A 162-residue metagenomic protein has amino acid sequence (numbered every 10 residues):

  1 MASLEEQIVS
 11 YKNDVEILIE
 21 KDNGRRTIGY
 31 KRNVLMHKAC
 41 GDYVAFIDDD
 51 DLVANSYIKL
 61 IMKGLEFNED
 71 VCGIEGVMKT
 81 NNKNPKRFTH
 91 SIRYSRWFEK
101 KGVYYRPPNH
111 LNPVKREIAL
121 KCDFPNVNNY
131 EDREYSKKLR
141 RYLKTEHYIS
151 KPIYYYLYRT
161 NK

Functional and structural regions predicted by a protein language model:
A2-D14: Short, acidic, metal-binding catalytic loop of nucleotide-sugar glycosyltransferases
N23-A39: Glycine-rich, basic loop-to-helix element that forms the pyrophosphate-binding segment of sugar-nucleotide handling
V44: Short aromatic/hydrophobic "clamp" motif used to bind/position activated sugar donors
D48-L52: The conserved acidic donor/metal-binding loop of glycosyltransferases
S56-R87: Conserved donor NDP-sugar-binding/catalytic core segment of glycosyltransferases
Y94-V114: A recurrent flexible, glycine/aromatic-enriched loop bordering the glycosyltransferase active site that acts as
N129-Y135: Acidic donor-binding loop at a coil-to-helix junction in glycosyltransferase catalytic cores that engages
K138-Y155: Catalytic donor-sugar/metal-binding loop of nucleotide-sugar-dependent glycosyltransferases
